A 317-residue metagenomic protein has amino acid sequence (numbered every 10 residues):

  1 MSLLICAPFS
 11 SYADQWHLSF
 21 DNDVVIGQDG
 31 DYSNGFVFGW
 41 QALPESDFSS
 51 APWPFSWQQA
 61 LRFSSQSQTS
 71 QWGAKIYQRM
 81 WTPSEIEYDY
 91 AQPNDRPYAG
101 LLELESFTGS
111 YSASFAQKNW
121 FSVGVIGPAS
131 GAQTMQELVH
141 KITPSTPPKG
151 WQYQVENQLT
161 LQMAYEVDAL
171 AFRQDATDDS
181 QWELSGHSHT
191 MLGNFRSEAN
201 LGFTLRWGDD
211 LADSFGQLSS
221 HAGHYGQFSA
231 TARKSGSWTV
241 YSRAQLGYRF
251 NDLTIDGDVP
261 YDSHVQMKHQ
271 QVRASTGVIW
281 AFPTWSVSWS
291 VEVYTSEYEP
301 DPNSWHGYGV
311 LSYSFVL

Functional and structural regions predicted by a protein language model:
S10-D14, P44-S70, Y111-K118, A171-L184 (+2 more regions): Short loop/turn motifs that connect adjacent beta-strands in outer-membrane beta-barrel proteins
D14-F55: N-terminal ordered "arm"
W16-N22, W72-M80, F121-G127, V167 (+5 more regions): Transmembrane beta-barrel strands of outer-membrane/channel proteins
D23, D89-N94, P147-Y153, H189 (+2 more regions): Extracellular loop and loop/strand-boundary signature of outer-membrane beta-barrel proteins
G30-F36, S70, Y98-L102, Q117 (+7 more regions): Residues that define the transmembrane beta-barrel architecture of outer-membrane proteins
F36-A42, I76, L104-T108, V123-V125 (+6 more regions): Residues on the lipid-exposed face of transmembrane beta-strands in outer-membrane beta-barrel proteins
A60-L61, S65-T134: Long, hydrophobic/aromatic-enriched structural stretches that serve as scaffold segments
S84-Y88, T204, D209-L317: Outer membrane beta-barrel transmembrane domains
